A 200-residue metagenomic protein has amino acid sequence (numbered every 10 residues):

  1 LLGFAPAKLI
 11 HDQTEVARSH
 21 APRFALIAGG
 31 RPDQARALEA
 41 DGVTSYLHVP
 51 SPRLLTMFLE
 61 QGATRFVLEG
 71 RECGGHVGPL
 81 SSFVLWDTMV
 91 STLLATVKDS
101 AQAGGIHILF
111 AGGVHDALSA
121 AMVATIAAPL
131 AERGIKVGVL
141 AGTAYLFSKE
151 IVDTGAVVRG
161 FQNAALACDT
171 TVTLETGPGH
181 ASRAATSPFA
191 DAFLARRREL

Functional and structural regions predicted by a protein language model:
L1-Q102: Active-site entrance/lid segments in N-terminal catalytic domains of soluble metabolic enzymes
H48, G112-G113: Conserved acidic functional residues
V67, A111, L140: Generic enzyme active-site microenvironment
L85-W86, V90-G104, H115-L200: Conserved active-site-proximal phosphate/metal-binding subdomains
I106-G112: A short, small-residue-rich loop immediately preceding and capping a beta-strand
